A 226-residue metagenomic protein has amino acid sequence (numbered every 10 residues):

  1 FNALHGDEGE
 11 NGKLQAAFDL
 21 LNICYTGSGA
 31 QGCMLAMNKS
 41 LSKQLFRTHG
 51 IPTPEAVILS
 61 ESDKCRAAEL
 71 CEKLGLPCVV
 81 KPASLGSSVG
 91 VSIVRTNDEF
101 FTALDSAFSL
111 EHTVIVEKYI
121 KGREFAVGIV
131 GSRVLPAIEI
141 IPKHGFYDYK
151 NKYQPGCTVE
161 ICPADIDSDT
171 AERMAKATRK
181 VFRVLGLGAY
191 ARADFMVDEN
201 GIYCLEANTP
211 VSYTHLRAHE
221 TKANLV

Functional and structural regions predicted by a protein language model:
N2, Y25-G29, P82-G86, C204-E206: Short beta-strands and strand-loop turn motifs
N2-V57: Conserved N-proximal alpha/beta basic substrate-recognition cap immediately N-terminal to, or forming the N-lobe
L35-R123, A175: Active-site nucleotide/adenylate-binding loops and adjacent lid/helix of ATP-dependent enzymes
R95-K176, V197-Y203: Phosphate-binding site of ATP-dependent enzymes
K118, V127, F182-Y213: Conserved metal-phosphate-binding beta-hairpin within the catalytic cores of diverse ATP-dependent phosphoryl-transfer
T214-A223: Conserved small/polar residues in nucleotide/adenosyl-binding loops
